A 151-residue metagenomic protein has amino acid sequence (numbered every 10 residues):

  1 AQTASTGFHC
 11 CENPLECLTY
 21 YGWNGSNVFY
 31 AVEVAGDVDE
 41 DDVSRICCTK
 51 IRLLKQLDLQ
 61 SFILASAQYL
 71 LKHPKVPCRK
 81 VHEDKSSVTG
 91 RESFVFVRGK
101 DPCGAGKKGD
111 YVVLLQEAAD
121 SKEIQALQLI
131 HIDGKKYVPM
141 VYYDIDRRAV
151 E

Functional and structural regions predicted by a protein language model:
A1-E151: Short, glycine-biased loop/turn motifs at secondary-structure junctions and in low-complexity Ser/Thr/Pro-rich termini
